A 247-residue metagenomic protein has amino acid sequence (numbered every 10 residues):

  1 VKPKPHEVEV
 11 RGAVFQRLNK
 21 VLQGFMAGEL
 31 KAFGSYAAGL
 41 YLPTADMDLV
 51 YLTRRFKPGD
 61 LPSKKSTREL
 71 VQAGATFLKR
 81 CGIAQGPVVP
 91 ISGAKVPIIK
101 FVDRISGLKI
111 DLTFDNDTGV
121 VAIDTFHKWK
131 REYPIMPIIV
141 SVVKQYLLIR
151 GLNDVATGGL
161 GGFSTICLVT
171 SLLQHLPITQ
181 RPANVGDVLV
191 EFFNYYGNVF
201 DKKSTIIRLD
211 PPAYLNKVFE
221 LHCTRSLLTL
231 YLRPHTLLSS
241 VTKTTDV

Functional and structural regions predicted by a protein language model:
V1-T44, F56-E69, P90: N-terminal regions immediately upstream of nucleotidyltransferase
R17-L18, F33-A38, I83-P87, K95-I98 (+2 more regions): Eukaryotic intrinsically disordered and solvent-exposed regulatory patches
L18, L22, L30-G34, D46-Y51 (+6 more regions): Structural signal for hydrophobic/aromatic residues that build the beta-strand cores of folded beta-sheet domains
L22, M26, A32-A37, Y41 (+7 more regions): Residues that form ligand- and interface-recognition hot spots within folded domains
L22, R68-T118: Conserved catalytic core of two-metal-ion nucleotidyltransferases
A38-Y41, L49-V50, K57-L61, P97-I98 (+4 more regions): Eukaryotic short linear interaction motifs
V121-S164: Basic, alpha-helical interaction scaffolds
Q174-V247: Pol beta-like nucleotidyltransferase catalytic core
